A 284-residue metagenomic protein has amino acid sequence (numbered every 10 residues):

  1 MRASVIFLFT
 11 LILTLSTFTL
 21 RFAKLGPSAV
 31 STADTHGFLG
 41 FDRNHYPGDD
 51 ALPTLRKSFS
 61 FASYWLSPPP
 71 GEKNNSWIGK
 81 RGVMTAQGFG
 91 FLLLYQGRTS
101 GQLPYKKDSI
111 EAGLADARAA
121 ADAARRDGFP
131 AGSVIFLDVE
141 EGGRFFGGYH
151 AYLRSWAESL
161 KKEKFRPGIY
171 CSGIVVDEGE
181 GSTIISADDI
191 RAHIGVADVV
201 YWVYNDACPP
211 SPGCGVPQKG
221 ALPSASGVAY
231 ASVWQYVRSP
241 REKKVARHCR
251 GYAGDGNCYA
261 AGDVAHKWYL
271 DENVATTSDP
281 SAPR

Functional and structural regions predicted by a protein language model:
M1-S4: Positively charged n-region of N-terminal signal peptides that target proteins for export
F7-T17: Bacterial N-terminal signal peptides
T17-G26: Membrane-interface motif at the C-terminal end of an N-terminal transmembrane signal
G26, V30-E163: Substrate-binding cleft of extracellular glycoside hydrolase catalytic domains
V30-P47, L52, A187, A192-R284: Functionally critical loop-and-helix segments that line ligand-binding/catalytic clefts of soluble enzyme domains
Y149, E178-I190: Distinct, well-ordered alpha-helical segments
E163-T183: Aromatic-lined carbohydrate-recognition surfaces of secreted/lumenal glycan-active proteins
